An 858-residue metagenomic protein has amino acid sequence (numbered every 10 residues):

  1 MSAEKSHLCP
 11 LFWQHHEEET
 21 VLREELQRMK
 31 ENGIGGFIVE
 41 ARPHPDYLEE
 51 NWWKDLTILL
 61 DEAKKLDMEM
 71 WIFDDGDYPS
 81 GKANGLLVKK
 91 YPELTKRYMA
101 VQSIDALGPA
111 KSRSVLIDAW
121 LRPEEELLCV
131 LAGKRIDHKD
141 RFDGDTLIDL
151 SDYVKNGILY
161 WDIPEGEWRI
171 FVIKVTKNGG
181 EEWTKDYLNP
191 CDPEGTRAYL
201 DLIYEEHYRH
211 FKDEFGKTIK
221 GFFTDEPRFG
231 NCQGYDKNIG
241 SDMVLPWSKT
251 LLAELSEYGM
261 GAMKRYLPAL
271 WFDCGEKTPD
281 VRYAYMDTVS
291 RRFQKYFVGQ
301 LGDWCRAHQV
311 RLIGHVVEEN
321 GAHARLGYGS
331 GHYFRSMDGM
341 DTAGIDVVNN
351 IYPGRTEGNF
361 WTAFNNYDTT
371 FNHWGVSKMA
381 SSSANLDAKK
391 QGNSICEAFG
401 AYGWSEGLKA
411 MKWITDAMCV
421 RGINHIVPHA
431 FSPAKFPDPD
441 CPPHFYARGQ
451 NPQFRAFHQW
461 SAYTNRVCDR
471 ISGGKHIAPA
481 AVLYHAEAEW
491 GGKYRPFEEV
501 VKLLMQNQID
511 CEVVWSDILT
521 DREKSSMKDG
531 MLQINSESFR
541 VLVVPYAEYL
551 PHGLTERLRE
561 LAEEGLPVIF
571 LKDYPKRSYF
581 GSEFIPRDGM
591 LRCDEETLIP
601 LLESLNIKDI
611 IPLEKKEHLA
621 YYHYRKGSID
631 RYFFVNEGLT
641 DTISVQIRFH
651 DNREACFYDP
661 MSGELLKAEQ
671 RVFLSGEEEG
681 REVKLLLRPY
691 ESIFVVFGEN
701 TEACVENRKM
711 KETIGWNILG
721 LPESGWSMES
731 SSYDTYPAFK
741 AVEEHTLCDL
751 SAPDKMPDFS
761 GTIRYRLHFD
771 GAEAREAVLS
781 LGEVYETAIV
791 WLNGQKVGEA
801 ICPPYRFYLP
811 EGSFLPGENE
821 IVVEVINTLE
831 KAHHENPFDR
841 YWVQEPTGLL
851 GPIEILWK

Functional and structural regions predicted by a protein language model:
S6-E24, G35-E40, Y47-S80, N84-G85 (+7 more regions): Carbohydrate-binding surfaces of carbohydrate-active enzymes
E40-D152, N156, D162, V172-R197 (+2 more regions): Acidic/aromatic-lined carbohydrate-recognition and catalytic surfaces of CAZymes acting on diverse glycans
N178-G180, T701-A703, I826-H833: Short acidic/polar inter-strand loop motif in beta-rich domains
I647, F769-N793, A800, I821-E824: Aromatic-lined ligand-binding clefts that engage carbohydrates, nucleic acids, or primary amines
S692-G698, A777, L815-N827: Short, well-structured beta-strand segments enriched in hydrophobic/aromatic residues within extracellular or lumenal
P803, L809-G812, G817: Glycine-centered tight-turn motifs at strand-turn-strand junctions
H833-K858: Exposed low-complexity, polar/acidic, P/S/T/G-rich flexible segments that act as propeptides, protease-susceptible
